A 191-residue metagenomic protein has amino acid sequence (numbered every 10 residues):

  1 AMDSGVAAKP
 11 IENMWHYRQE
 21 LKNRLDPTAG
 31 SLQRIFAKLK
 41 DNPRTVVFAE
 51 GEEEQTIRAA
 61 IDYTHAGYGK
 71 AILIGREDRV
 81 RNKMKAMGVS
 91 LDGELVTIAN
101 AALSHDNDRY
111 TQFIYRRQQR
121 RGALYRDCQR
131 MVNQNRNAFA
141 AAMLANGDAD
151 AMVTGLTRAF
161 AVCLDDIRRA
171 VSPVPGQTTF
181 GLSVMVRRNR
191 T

Functional and structural regions predicted by a protein language model:
A1-T191: Anion-binding alpha/beta catalytic cores of soluble intermediary-metabolism enzymes, centered on
